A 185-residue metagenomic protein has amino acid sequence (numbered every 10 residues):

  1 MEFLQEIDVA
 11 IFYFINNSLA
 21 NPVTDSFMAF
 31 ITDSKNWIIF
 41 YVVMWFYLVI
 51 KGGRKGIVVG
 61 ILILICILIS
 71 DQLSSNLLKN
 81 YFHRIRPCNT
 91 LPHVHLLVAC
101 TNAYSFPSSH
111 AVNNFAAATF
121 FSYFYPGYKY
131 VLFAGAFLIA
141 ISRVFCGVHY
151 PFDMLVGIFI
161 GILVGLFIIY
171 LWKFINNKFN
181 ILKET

Functional and structural regions predicted by a protein language model:
M1-F40, S74-A103, K183-T185: N-terminal transmembrane-helix/juxtamembrane module of multi-pass inner/ER membrane proteins
N16-A20, Y47, S142: Membrane-embedded alpha-helical segments in integral membrane proteins
V23, R54-V59, Y125-V131: Membrane-helix interface segments
F40-K51, N114-S122: Hydrophobic, aromatic-rich transmembrane alpha-helices and their immediate juxtamembrane boundary segments
M44, I69, L73-L78, V164-I175: Alpha-helical membrane-inserting segments
M44-Q72: Interfacial segments of alpha-helical transmembrane regions
I63-S75, K79, Y130-R143: Small-polar-interrupted transmembrane alpha-helices in polytopic inner-membrane proteins
H95-T185: Membrane-embedded catalytic cores of phosphoryl/pyrophosphoryl-handling enzymes
